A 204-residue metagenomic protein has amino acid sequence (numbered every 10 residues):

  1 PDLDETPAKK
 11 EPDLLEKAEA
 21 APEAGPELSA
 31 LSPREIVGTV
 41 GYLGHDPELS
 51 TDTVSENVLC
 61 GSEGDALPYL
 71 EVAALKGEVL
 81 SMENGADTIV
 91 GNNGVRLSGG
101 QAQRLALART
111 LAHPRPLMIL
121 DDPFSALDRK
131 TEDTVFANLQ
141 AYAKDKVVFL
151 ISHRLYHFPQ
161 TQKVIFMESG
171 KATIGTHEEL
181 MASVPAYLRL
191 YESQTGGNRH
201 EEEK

Functional and structural regions predicted by a protein language model:
D2-E11, K17-E19, E27, P47-I89 (+3 more regions): Conserved "ABC signature" C-loop
K9-L15, G85, A137, A141-K144 (+2 more regions): C-terminal portion of ABC ATPase nucleotide-binding domains
R34, G38-H45, V147-F149: ABC nucleotide-binding domain signature
I36, T134-F136: Conserved hydrophobic alpha-helix in the ABC-type ATPase nucleotide-binding domain
T88-L97, Q101: Conserved ABC ATPase signature
N93, D122-L127, T131: Walker B catalytic motif
S98-G99, L105-T110, L150: ABC ATPase nucleotide-binding domain "signature" region
A112-M118, D145: A short, proline-enriched helix->beta-strand linker immediately N-terminal to the Walker B motif in ABC-type P-loop
